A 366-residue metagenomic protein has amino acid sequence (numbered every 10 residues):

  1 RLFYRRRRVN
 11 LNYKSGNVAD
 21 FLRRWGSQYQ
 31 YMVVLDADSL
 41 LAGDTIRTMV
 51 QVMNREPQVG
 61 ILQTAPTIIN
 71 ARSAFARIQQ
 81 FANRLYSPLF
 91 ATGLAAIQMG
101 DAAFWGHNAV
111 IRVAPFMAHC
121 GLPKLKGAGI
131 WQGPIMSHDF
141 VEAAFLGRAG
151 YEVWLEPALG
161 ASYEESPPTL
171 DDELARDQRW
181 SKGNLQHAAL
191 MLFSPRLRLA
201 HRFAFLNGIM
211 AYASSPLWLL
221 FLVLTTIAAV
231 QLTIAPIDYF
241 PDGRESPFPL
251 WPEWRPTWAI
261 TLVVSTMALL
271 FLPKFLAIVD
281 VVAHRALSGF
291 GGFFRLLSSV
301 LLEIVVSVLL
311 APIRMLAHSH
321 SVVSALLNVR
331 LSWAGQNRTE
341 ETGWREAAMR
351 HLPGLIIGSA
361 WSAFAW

Functional and structural regions predicted by a protein language model:
R1-R196: Internal catalytic domains of large membrane-associated glycosyltransferases
M99, S166-W366: Basic/Trp-rich segment in TM-proximal cytosolic loops or flexible interdomain/linker regions
